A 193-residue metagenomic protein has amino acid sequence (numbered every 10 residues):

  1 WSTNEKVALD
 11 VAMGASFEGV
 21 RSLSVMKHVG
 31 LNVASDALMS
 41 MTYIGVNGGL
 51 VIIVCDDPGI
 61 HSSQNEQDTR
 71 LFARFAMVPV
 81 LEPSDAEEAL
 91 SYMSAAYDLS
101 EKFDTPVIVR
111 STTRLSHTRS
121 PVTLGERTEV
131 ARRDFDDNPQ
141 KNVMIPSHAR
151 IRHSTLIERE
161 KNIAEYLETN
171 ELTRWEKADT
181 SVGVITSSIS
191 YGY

Functional and structural regions predicted by a protein language model:
W1-E101: Thiamine diphosphate
P83-Y193: Flexible, low-complexity linker and terminal segments
